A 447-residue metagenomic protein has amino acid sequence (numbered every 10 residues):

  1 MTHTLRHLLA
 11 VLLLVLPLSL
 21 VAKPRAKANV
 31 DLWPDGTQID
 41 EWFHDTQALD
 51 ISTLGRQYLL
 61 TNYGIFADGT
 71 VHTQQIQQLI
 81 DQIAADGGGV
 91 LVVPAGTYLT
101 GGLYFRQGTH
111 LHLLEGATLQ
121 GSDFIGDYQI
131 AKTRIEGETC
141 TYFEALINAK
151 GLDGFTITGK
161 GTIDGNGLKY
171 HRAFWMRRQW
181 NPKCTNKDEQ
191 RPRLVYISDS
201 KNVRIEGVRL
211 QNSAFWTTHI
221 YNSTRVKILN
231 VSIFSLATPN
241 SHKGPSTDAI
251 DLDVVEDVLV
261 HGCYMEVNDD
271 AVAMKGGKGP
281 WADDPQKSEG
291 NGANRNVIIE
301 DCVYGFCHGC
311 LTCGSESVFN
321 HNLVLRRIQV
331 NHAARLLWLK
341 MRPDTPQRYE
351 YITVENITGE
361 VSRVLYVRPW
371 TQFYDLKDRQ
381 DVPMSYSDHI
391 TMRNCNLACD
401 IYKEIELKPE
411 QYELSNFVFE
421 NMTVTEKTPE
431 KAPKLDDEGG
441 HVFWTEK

Functional and structural regions predicted by a protein language model:
T2-H7, L20-V92, T97-G101, R106-H110 (+7 more regions): Extracellular "leader-to-stem" segments immediately downstream of a signal peptide or signal-anchor in secreted/lumenal
A10-S19: Bacterial N-terminal signal peptides
I65, F124, I233, G277-K278 (+2 more regions): Short, ordered loop/turn segments at secondary-structure junctions
I80-A84, L99-Q107, G207, W216-N222 (+6 more regions): Short, T/G/N/S-enriched strand-turn elements that build extracellular solenoid repeat scaffolds
G88, G101-L103, S122-F124, N166-Y170 (+9 more regions): Short glycine/acidic-rich loop motifs that flank beta-strands on beta-rich extracellular proteins
T97, N222-T224, G276-K278, S315-S317 (+4 more regions): Active-site-proximal loop/turn and secondary-structure-junction residues that shape catalytic pockets, frequently
E115-G116, D153-T162, K201-N212, T224-T238 (+7 more regions): Right-handed parallel beta-helix
R327, L336-K447: Extracellular beta-rich repeat passengers
